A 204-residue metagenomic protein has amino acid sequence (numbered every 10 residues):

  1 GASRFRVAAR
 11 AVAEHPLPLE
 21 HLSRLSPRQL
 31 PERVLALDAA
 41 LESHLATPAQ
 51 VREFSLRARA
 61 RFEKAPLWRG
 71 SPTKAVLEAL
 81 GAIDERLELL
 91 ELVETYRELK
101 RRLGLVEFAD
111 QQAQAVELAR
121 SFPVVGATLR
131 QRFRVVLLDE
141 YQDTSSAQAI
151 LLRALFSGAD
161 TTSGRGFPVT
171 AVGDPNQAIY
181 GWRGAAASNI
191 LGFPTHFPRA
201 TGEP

Functional and structural regions predicted by a protein language model:
G1-A46, Q50, S188-L191, T195 (+1 more regions): Conserved P-loop NTPase-based nucleic-acid remodeling module centered on helicase motor cores
E14, A40, H44, R57 (+2 more regions): Surface-exposed polar/charged interaction patches
E32, T47, V51, V135 (+1 more regions): Key residue(s) within conserved catalytic/signature motifs
S43, Q50, F62, D143 (+1 more regions): Short, conserved catalytic or interaction motifs in soluble domains
V51-D84: Charged, glycine/proline-rich intrinsically disordered loops and linkers
K74-G192: Conserved helicase NTPase motor core
G166, G202-E203: A generic structural signal for alpha->beta connector loops
